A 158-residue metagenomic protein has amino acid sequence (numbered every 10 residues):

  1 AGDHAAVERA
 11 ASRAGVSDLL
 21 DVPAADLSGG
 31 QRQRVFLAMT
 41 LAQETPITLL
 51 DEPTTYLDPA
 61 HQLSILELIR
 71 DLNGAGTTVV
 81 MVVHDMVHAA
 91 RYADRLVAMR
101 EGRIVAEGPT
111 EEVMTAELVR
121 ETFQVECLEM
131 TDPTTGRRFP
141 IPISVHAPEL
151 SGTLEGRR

Functional and structural regions predicted by a protein language model:
G2-L19, E44: Conserved ABC ATPase "signature" region
P23-L27: Conserved ABC ATPase signature
L37-A38: Hydrophobic anchor residue at the start of the ABC signature
T48-E52: Catalytic Walker B motif of ABC-type/P-loop ATPase nucleotide-binding domains
Q62-A75: Helical segment within the ABC ATPase nucleotide-binding domain
R120-R158: ABC ATPase nucleotide-binding domains
